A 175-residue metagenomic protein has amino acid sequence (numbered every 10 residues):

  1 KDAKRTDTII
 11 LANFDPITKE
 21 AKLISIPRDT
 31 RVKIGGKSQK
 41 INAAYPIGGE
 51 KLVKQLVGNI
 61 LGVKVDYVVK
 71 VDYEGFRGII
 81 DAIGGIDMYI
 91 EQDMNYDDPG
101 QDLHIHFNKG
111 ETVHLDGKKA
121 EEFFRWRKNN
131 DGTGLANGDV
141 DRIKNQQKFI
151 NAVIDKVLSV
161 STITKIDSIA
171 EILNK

Functional and structural regions predicted by a protein language model:
K1-K175: Non-catalytic, solvent-exposed segments at the cell envelope interface
